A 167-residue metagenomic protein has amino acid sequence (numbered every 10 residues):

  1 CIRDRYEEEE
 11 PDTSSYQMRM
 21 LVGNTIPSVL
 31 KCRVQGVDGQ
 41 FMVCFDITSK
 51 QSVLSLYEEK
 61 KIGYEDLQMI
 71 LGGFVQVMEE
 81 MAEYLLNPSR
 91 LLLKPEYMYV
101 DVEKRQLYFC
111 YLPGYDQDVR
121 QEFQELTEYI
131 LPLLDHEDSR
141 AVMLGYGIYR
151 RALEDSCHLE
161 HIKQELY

Functional and structural regions predicted by a protein language model:
C1-D4: Conserved small/polar residues in nucleotide/adenosyl-binding loops
Y6, I47-S49, Y111: Flexible glycine-/small-residue-rich
Y6-D12, Y64-Q68: Long, solvent-exposed N-terminal ectodomains/accessory regions that are displayed to the extracellular/lumenal milieu
T13-G39, L85-K94: Conserved HxN/HPN-centered segment at the entrance to the catalytic loop of eukaryotic protein kinase-like domains
G39-F45: A conserved loop-to-beta-strand element in the N-lobe of protein kinase catalytic cores that borders the ATP-binding
T48-Y57: Structural motif in protein kinase domains
D66, I70-L71, V75-Y115: Catalytic-loop of the protein kinase fold
D101-Y167: C-lobe/activation-segment region of protein kinase-like
